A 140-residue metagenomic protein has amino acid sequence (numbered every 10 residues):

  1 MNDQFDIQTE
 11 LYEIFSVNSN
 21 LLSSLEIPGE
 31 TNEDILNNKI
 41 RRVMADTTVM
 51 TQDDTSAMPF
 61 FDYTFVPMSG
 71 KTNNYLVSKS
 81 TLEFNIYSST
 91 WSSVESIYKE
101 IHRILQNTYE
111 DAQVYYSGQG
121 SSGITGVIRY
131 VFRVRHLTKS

Functional and structural regions predicted by a protein language model:
M1-P67, S92, I124: Small/polar-rich, solvent-exposed N-terminal microdomains that initiate assembly or binding
M1-S23, V66-K79, D111-S140: Short, charged interaction patches at domain edges and termini
F15, I97-I104: Short amphipathic alpha-helices in soluble, non-transmembrane regions that often serve as interface/regulatory elements
F61, L82, F132: A broad, low-specificity signal marking well-ordered, structured residues that form hydrophobic/aromatic
S80-I86: A short beta-strand signature
L82, I104-L105: Hydrophobic alpha-helical segments of small multi-pass membrane proteins
I86-S93: A generic structural motif
E95-Y98, Y109-V114: Short conserved catalytic/interaction loops centered on acidic-Pro-aromatic/His motifs
